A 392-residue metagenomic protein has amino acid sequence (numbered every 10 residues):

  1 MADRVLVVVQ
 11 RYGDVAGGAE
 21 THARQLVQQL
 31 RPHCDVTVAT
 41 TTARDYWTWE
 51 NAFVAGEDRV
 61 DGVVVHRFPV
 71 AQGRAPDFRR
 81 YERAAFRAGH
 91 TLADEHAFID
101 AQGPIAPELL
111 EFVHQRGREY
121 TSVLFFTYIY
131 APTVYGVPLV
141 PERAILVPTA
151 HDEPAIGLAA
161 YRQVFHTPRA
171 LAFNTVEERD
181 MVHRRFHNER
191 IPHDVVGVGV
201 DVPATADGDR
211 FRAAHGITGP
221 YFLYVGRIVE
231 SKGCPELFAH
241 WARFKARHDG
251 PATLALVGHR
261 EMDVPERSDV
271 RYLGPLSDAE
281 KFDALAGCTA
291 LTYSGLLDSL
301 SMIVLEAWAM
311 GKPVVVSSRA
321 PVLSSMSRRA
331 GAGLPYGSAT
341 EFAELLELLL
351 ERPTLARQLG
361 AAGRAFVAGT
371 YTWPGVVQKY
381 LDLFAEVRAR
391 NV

Functional and structural regions predicted by a protein language model:
L6, A214-K232, F238-A242: Conserved donor-binding/catalytic core segment of Leloir-type glycosyltransferases
T41-G117: A conserved catalytic-core segment of Leloir-type glycosyltransferases
R143-P154, Y161-D207, I217: Donor nucleotide-sugar binding/catalytic pocket of nucleotide-sugar-dependent glycosyltransferases
G258-F282, A290: Nucleotide-activated donor-binding/catalytic signature segment of Leloir-type glycosyltransferases, i.e., the conserved
L296: Aromatic "clamp/platform" in nucleotide-sugar-dependent glycosyltransferases that forms part of the donor/acceptor
P313-S317: Short hydrophobic beta-strand element within catalytic cores of glycosyltransferases and related nucleotide-activated
A332-T340, L348-P353: Conserved acidic donor-binding segment of nucleotide-sugar-dependent glycosyltransferases
L348, L355-T370, K379: A short, well-ordered alpha-helix in the C-terminal region of glycosyltransferases
